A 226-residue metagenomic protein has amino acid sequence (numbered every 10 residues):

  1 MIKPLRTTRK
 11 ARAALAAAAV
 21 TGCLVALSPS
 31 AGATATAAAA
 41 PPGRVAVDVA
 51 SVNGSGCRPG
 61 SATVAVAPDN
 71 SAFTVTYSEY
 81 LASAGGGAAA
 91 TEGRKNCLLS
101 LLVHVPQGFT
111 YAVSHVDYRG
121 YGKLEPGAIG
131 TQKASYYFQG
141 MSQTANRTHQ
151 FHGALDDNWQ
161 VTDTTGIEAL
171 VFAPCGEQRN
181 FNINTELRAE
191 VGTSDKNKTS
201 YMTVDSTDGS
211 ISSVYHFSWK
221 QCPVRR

Functional and structural regions predicted by a protein language model:
M1-T34: Secretory targeting and sorting signals
R6, K10-A13, T34-G86: N-terminal leader/pro-regions and domain N-caps
T74-T76, N158-T203: Cysteine-clustered segments with highest specificity for TGF-beta superfamily mature ligands
T76-A84, V116-Y121, N184-E190: Generic short beta-strand segments
G85-R94, L102-A112, K123-E125: Short, solvent-exposed beta-strand/turn "edge" segments of beta-rich domains on protein surfaces
L102-T110, V171-C175, S218-P223: Extracellular and analogous surface-interaction loops
S114-E168: An exposed acidic His-Trp-rich patch
A189-R226: Proprotein-processing/basic-patch segments
